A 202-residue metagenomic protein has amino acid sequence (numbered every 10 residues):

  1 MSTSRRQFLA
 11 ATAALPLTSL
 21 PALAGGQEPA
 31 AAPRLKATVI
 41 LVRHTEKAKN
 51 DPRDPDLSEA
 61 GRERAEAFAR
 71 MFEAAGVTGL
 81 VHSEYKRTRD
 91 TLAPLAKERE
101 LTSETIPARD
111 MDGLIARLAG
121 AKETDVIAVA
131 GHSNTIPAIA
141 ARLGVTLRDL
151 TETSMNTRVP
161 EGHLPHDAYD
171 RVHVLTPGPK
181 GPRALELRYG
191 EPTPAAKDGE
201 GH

Functional and structural regions predicted by a protein language model:
M1-P16: N-terminal secretory signal peptides and thylakoid transit peptides that target proteins across membranes
P16-A22: Hydrophobic membrane-targeting signal helices
A22-G26, A31: Boundary at the C-terminal end of the N-terminal hydrophobic targeting segment
A30-T124, I136-N156, P160-H202: Active-site-proximal alpha-helix that buttresses catalytic centers in soluble enzyme cores
V126-A130: Periplasmic-binding protein-like
S133: Long, charged/polar, surface-exposed segments that mediate recognition or autoinhibition
